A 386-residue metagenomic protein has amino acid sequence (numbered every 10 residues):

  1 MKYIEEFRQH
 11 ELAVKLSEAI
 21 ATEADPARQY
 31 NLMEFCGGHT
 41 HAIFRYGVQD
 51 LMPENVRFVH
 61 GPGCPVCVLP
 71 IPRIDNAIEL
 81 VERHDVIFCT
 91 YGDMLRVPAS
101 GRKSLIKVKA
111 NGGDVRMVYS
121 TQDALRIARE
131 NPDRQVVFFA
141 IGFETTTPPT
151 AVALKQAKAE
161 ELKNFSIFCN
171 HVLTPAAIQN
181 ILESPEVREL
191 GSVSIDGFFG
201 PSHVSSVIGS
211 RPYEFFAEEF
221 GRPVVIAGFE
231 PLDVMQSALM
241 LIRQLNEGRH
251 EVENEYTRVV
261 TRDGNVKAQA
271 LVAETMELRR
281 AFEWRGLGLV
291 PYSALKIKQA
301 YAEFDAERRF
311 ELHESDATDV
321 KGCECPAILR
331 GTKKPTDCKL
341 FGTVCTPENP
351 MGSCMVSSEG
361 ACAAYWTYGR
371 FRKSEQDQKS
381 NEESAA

Functional and structural regions predicted by a protein language model:
M1-D133, T147, A157-A159, S166-F168 (+4 more regions): Metallocofactor- and cofactor-centric catalytic cores in central/energy metabolism, strongly enriched
P149-V152: Active-site core of PLP-dependent enzymes with the aminotransferase class I/II
E160-K163, G248: Secondary-structure transition/capping motifs at alpha-helix termini and the adjoining loop/turn into the next element
F168-T174, P201-S202: Ligand/cofactor pocket segment of small-molecule handling proteins
R188-T261: A conserved active-site cap/scaffold subdomain adjacent to cofactor or substrate pockets
M235-A327: Internal helical hairpin/lid segments
